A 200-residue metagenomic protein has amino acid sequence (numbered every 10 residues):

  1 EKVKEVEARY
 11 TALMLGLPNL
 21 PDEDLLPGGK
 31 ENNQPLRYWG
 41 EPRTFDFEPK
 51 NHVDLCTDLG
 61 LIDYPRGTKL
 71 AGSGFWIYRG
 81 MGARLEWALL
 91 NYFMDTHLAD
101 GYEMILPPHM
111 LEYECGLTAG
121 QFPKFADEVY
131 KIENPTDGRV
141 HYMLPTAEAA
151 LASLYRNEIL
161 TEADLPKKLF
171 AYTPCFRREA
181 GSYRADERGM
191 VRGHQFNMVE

Functional and structural regions predicted by a protein language model:
E1-R43, T57, L61: N-terminal alpha-helical targeting/anchoring segments
Y38-E200: TRNA-recognition modules of translation machinery and tRNA-sensing kinases, especially anticodon-binding
